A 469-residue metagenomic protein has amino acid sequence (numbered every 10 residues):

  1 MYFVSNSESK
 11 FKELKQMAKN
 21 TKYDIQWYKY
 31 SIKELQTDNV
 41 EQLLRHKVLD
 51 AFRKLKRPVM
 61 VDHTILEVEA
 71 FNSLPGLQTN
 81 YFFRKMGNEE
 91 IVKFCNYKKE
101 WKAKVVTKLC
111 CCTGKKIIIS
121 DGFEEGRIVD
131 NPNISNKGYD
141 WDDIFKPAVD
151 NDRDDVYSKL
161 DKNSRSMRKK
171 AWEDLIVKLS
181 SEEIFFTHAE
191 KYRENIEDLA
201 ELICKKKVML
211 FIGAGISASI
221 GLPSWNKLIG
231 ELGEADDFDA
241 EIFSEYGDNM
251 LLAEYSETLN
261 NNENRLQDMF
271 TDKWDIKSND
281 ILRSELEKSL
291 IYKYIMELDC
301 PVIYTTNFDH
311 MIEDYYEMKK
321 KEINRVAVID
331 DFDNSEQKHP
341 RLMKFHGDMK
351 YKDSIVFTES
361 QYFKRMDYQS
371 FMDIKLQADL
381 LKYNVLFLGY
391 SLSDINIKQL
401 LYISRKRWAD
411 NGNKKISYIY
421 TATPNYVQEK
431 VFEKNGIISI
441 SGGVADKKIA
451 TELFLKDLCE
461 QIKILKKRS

Functional and structural regions predicted by a protein language model:
M1-Y2, S9-E182: Anionic-ligand binding patches
E8-S9, T64, F308-D309, A422-V427: Short, polar loop motifs at secondary-structure junctions
F11, L66-E69, S217-S219, H310-E313: Short, active-site-adjacent cap segments at secondary-structure transitions
V68-Y81, L222-W225, K398-S404: Short Gly/Thr/Asp-enriched flexible loops that form oxyanion-binding sites at enzyme active sites
S181-M296, Y304, I312, Y316-M318 (+1 more regions): Gly/serine-rich nucleotide phosphate-binding loop at the start of the catalytic core of nucleotide/ADP-ribose-handling
F185-L210, I216-A218, L298, K319-E322 (+3 more regions): SIR2/sirtuin-family catalytic core signature
R283-K350: Active-site-adjacent alpha/beta core region of enzyme catalytic domains
S360-I374, L400: Active-site glycine-rich loop that binds ribose-phosphate moieties when present
